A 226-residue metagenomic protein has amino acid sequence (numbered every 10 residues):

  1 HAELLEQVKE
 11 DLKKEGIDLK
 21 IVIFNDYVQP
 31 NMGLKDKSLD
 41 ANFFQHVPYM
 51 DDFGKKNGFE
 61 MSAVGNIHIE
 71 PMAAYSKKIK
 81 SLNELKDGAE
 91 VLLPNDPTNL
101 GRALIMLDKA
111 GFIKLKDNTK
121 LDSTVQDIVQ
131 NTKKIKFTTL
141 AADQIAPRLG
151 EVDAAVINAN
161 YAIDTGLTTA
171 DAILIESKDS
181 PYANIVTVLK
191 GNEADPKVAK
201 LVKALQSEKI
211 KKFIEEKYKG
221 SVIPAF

Functional and structural regions predicted by a protein language model:
H1-K20: Short, polar/charged alpha-helical segment
I21-M32, T119-P147: Short helix-initiation/N-cap motifs at beta->coil->alpha
Y27-G58, K80, A162-G166: Pocket-flanking alpha-helical
K35-Q45, A89, F112, K133-K136 (+1 more regions): Alpha-to-beta junction loops
D52-V64, K78-I79, E151, V156 (+1 more regions): Ligand-binding "clamshell"
V64-I113, K211-K212: A conserved helix-loop-strand patch within extracytoplasmic ligand-binding domains of the periplasmic binding
P71-L82, A183-D195: A bilobed periplasmic-binding-protein/Venus flytrap-type ligand-binding module shared by bacterial periplasmic
G101-D108, L205-A225: Periplasmic-binding protein-like
